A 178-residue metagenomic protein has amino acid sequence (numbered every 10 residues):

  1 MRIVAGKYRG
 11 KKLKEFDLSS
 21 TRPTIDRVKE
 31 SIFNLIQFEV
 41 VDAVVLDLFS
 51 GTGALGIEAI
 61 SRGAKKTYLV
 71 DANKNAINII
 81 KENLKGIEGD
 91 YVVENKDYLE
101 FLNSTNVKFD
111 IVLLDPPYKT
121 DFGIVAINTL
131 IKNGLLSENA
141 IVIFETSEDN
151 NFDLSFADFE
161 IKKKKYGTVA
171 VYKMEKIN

Functional and structural regions predicted by a protein language model:
M1-N178: Class I S-adenosyl-L-methionine-dependent methyltransferase catalytic core
